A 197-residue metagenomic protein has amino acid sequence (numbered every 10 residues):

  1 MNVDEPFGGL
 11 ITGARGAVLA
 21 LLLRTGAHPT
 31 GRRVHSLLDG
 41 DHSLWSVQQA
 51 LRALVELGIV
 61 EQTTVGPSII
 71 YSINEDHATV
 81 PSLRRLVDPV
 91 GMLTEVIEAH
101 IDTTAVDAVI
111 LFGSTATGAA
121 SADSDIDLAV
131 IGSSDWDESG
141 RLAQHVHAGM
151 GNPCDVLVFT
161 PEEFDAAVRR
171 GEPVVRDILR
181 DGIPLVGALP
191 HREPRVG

Functional and structural regions predicted by a protein language model:
M1-D107, T117-D123, G132-G197: Catalytic core of pol beta-like nucleotidyltransferases
D127-L128: Conserved, compact domain cores that house catalytic/ligand-binding motifs in diverse enzymes and effector modules
